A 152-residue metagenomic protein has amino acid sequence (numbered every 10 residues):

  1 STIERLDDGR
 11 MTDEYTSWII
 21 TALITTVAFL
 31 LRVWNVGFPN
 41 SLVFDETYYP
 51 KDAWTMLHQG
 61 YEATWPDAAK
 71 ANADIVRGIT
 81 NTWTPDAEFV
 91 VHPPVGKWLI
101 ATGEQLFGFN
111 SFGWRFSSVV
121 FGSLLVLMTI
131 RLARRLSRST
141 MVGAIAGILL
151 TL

Functional and structural regions predicted by a protein language model:
S1-L152: Membrane-integral, polyisoprenol-dependent glycosyltransferases of the GT-C/oligosaccharyltransferase superfamily
